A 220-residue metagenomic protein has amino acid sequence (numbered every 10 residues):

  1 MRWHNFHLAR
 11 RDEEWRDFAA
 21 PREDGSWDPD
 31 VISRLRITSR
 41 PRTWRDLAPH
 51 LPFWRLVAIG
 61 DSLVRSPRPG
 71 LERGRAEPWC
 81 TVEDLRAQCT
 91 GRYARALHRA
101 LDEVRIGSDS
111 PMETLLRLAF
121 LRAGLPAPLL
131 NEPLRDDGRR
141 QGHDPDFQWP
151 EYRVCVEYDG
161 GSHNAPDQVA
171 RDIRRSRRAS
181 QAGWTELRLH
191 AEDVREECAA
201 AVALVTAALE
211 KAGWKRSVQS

Functional and structural regions predicted by a protein language model:
M1-G107, T114-A119, P126-A127: Phosphate-handling catalytic interfaces
P67-S220: Surface segments flanking catalytic/ligand-binding clefts of nucleic-acid enzymes
